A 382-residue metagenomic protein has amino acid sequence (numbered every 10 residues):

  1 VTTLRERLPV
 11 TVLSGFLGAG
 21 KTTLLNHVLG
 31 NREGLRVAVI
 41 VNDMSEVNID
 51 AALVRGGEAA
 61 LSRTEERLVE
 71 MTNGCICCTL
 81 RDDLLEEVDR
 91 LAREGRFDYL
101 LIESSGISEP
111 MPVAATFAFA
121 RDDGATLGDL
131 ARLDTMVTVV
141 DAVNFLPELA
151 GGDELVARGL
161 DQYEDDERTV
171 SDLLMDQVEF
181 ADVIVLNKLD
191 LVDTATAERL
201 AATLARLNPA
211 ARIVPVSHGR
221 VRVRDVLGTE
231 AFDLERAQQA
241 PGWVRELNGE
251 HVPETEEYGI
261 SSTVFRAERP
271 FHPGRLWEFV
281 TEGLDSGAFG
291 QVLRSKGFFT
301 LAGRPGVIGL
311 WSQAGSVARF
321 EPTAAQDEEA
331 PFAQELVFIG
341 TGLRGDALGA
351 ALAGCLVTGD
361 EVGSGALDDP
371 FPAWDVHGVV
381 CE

Functional and structural regions predicted by a protein language model:
T2, F145, E154-Q334, G345 (+1 more regions): C-terminal accessory "lid"/substrate-recognition subdomains
T2-D172: Nucleotide-state-sensitive switch-loop elements of NTP-binding domains
I40-N42, T138-D141, V185-K188, V264-R266 (+1 more regions): Conserved beta-strand segments of the P-loop GTPase G domain that flank and frequently precede/overlap
V41, T79-L80, I102, P215 (+2 more regions): Small/polar loops that bind or transfer phosphate-bearing groups
D43, E103, M136, A181 (+3 more regions): Residue-level signal for inorganic ion chemistry
A51, R81, M111-A114, T194-E198 (+2 more regions): Conserved strand-to-helix beginnings and helix N-cap segments that scaffold or border functional pockets
A52-E58, A201-L204, A350-G354: Short, aromatic/basic amphipathic alpha-helical patches
S104-S105, V140-A142, K188-L189, A314 (+1 more regions): Fold-independent oxyanion-binding glycine-rich loops and adjacent beta-strand/coil segments at enzyme active sites
